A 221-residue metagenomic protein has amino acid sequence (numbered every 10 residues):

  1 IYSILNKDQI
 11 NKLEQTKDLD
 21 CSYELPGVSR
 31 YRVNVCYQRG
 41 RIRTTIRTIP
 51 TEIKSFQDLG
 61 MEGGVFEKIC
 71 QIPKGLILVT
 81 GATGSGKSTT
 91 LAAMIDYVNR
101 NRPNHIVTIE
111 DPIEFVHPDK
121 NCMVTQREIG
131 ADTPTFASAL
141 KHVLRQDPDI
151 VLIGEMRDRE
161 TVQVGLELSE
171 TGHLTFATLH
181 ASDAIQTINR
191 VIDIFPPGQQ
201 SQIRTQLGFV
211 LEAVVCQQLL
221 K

Functional and structural regions predicted by a protein language model:
I1-K221: Short, flexible helix-loop junctions that flank or precede catalytic/ligand sites
